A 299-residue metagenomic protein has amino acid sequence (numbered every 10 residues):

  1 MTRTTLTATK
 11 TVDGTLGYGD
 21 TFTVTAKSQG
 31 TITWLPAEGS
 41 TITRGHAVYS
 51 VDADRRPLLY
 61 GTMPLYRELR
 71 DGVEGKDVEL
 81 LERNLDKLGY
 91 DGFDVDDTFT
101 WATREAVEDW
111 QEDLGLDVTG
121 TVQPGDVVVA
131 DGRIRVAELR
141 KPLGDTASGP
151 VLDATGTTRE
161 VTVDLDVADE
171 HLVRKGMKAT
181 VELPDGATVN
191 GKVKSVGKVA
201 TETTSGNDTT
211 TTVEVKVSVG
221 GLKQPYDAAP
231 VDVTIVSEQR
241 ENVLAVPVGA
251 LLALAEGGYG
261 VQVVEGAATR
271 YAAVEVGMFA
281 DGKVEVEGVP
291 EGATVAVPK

Functional and structural regions predicted by a protein language model:
R3, A8-V12, Y18-T43, L58 (+7 more regions): Short beta-strand segments of a lipoyl-like beta-sandwich/carrier module
T21, A53, V196-E202, A253-E256 (+1 more regions): Short, conserved beta-turn/loop elements at beta-strand boundaries and strand-helix junctions
A37-Y90: Long, charged alpha-helical "stalk" segments
L69-D117: A short amphipathic alpha-helical interaction element
L165-A187, V219-D232, P290-A293: Surface-exposed connector loops and short turns at secondary-structure junctions
A168-E202, D208-E214, A255-Y259: Beta-strand/loop subdomains of soluble extracytoplasmic proteins
V193-Q239: Structural microfeature recognizing short secondary-structure transition sites
L222-K299: Edge-of-domain interaction segments
